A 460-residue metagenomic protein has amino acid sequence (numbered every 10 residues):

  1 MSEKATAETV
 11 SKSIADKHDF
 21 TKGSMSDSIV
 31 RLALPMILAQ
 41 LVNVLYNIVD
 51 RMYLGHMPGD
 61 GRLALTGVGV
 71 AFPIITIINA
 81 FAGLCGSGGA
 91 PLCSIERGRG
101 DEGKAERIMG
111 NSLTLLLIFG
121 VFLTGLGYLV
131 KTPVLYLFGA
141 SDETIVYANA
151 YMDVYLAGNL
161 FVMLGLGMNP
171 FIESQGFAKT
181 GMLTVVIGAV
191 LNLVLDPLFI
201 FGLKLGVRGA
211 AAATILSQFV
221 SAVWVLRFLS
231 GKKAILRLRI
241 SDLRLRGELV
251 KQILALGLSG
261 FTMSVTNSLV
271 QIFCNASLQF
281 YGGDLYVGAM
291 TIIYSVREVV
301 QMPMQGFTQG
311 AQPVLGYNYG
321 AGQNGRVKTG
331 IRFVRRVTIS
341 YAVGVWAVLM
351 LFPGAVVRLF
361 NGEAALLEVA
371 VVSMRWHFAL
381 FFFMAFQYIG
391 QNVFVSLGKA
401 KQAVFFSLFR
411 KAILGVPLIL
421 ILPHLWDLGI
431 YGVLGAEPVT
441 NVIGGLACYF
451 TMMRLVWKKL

Functional and structural regions predicted by a protein language model:
M1-A33, C93-L160, G202-G257, L315-L380 (+1 more regions): Short alpha-helical transmembrane segments in multi-pass integral membrane proteins
F20-M52, H56-D60, P73-G88, L92 (+6 more regions): N-terminal transmembrane alpha-helices
R31-D50, V154, G165, G188 (+5 more regions): Transmembrane helical elements of multi-pass membrane transporters/channels
M36, Q40, M52, P91 (+16 more regions): Transmembrane alpha-helix boundary and packing residues in multipass membrane permease domains and related
L41, L45-T66, L135-D142, L198-L205 (+5 more regions): Helix-terminus/linker motif at the lipid-water interface of multi-pass membrane proteins
R62-P73, M152, A211, D284-V299 (+2 more regions): Small-residue hotspots at the loop-to-helix junctions and early N-terminal turns of transmembrane alpha-helices
L65-G125, V162-G181, N275, A289-P353 (+1 more regions): Small-residue-rich hydrophobic transmembrane alpha-helices
G86, Y155-E173, G181-A189, A210-V223 (+4 more regions): Short runs within selected transmembrane alpha-helices of multi-pass transporters and secretion channels
